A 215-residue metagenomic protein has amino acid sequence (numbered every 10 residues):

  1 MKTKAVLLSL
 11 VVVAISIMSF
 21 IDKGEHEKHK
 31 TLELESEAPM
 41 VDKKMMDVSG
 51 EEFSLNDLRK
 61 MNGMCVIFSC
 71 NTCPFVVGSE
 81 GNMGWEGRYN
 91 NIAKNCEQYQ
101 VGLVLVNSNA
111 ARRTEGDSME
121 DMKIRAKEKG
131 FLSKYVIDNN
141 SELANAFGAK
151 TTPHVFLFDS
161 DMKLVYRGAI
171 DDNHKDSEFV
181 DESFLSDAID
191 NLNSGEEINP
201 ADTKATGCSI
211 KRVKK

Functional and structural regions predicted by a protein language model:
M1-E27: Bacterial Sec-dependent N-terminal signal peptides
G24-N56, G84-W85: N-terminal "domain-start" segment that seeds a small globular fold
S54-W85, I189: Short active-site neighborhood of thiol/selenol oxidoreductases, capturing the structured segment around
V66-F68, G102-N107, K134-V136, H154-L157: Structural recognition of the beta-strand scaffold that forms the well-ordered cores of secreted hydrolase catalytic
C70-G87, E115, V155, C208-K211 (+1 more regions): Short, thiol/selenol-centered motifs that function as redox-active sites or metal-ligating centers
V77-E128, E142-N145: Structural microenvironment flanking redox-active thiols in thiol-disulfide oxidoreductases
M122-D159, V165: Short, internal strand/loop/helix patches that form the active-site neighborhood or redox-interaction surface
L157-K215: Thiol-/selenol-based redox modules, centered on thioredoxin-like and closely related oxidoreductase domains
